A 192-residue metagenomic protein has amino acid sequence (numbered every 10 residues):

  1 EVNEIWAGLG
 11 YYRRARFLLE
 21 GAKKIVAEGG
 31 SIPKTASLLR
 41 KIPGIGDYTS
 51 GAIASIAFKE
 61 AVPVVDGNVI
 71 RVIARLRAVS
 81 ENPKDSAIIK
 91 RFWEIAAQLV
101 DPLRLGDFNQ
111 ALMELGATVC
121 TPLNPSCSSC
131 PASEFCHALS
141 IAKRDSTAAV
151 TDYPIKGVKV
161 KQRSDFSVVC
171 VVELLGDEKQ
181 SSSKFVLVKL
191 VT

Functional and structural regions predicted by a protein language model:
E1-S128, A132-S146: Catalytic cores of DNA base-excision repair glycosylases
E114-T192: Intrinsically disordered, low-complexity, charged terminal extensions of DNA damage-control enzymes
